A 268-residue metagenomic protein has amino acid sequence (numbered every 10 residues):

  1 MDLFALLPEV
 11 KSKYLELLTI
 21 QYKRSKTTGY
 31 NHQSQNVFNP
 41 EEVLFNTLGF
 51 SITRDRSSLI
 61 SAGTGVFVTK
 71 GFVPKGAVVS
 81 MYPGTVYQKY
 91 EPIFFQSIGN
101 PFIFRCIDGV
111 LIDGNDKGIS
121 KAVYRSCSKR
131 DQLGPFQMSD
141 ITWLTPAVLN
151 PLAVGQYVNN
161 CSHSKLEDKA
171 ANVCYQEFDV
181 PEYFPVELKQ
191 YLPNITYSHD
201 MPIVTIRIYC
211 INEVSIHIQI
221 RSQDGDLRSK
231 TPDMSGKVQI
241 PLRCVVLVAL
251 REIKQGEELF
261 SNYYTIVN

Functional and structural regions predicted by a protein language model:
M1-N268: Conserved catalytic SET/PR domain of SAM-dependent protein methyltransferases, capturing the structural core that binds
